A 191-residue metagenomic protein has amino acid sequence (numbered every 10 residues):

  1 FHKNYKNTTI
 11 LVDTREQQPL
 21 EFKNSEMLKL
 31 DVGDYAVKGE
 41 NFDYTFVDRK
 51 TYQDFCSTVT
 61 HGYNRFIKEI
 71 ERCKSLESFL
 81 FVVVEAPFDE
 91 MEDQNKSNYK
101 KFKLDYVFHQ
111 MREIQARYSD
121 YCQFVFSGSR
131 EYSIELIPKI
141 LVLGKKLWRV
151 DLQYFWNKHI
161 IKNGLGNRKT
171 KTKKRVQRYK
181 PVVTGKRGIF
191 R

Functional and structural regions predicted by a protein language model:
F1-D43, D54-R191: Non-catalytic C-terminal interaction segments of nucleic acid-processing enzymes
T45-T51: Conserved catalytic cores of phosphodiester-cleaving nucleases, focusing on short active-site segments
